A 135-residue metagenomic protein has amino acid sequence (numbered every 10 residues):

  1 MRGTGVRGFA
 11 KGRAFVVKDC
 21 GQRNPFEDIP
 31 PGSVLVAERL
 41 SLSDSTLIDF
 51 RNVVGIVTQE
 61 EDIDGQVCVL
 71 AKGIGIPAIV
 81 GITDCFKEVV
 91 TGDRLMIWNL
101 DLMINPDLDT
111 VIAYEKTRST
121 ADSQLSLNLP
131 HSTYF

Functional and structural regions predicted by a protein language model:
R2-S33, A37-F135: Acidic, glycine-rich flexible loop/linker segments
